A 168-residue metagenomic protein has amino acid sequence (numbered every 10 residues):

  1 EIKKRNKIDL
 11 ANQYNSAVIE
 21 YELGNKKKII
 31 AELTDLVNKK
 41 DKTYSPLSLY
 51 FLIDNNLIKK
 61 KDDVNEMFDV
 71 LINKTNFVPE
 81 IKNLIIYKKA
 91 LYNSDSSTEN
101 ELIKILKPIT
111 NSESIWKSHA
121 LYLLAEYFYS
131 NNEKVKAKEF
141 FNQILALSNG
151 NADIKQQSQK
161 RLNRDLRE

Functional and structural regions predicted by a protein language model:
E1-K3: Single-pass alpha-helical transmembrane signal-anchor segments
K7-K28: Short extracytoplasmic/periplasmic juxtamembrane "stem" segments immediately C-terminal to an N-terminal membrane anchor
D9, Y44-S45, K82, I154: Short, surface-exposed helix-loop/turn micro-motifs enriched in polar/charged residues
A11-Y14, V18, T34-V37, L47-Y50 (+5 more regions): Amphipathic alpha-helical repeat scaffolds
Y14, Y21, Y44, Y50-F51 (+4 more regions): Aromatic side chains
G24-N76: Extracytoplasmic/periplasmic/luminal assembly and interaction segments in envelope/secretory/respiratory proteins
N56, N65-E168: Soluble extracytoplasmic domains of inner/organellar membrane proteins
